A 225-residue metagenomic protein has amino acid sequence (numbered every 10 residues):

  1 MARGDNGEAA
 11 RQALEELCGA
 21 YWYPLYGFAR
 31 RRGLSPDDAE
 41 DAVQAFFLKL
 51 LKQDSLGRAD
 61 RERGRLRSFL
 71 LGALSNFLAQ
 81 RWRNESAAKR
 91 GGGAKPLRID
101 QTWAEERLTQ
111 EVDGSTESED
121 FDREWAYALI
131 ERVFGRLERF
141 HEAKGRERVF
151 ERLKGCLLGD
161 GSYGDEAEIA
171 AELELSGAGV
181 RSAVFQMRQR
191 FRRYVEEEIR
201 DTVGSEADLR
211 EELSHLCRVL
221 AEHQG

Functional and structural regions predicted by a protein language model:
M1-G225: Intrinsic, short, N-terminal disordered tails of RNA polymerase sigma-factor systems
